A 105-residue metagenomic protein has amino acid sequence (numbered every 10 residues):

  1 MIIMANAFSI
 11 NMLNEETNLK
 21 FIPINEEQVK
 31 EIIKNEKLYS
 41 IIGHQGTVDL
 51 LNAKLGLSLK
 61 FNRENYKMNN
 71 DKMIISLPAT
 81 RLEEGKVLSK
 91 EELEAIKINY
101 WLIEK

Functional and structural regions predicted by a protein language model:
M1-E16: Short, extreme N-terminal segment that most often corresponds to the first beta-strand
F8-N11, L59-F61, N65-Y66, L88: Assembly/interface hotspot detector across virion components, adhesins/toxins, and nucleic-acid enzymes
E16-N18, K30, N35: Compositionally biased, intrinsically disordered low-complexity regions
I22-E27: Phosphate/anion-contacting hairpin/loop surfaces
K30-I33, N52, K97: Residue-level detector of alpha-helical secondary structure
N35-E36, G85: Short loop/turn hinge sites at secondary-structure boundaries
S40-L82: Acidic, low-complexity, intrinsically disordered interaction modules
M68-K105: Polybasic, proline/glycine-rich intrinsically disordered low-complexity segments
